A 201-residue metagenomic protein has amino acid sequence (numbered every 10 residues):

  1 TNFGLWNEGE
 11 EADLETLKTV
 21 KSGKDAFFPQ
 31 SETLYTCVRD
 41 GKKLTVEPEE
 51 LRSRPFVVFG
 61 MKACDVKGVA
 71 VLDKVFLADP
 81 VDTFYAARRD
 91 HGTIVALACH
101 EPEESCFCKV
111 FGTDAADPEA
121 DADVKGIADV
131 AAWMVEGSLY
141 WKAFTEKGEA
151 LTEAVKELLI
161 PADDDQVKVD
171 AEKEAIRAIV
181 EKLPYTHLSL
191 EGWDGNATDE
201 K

Functional and structural regions predicted by a protein language model:
T1-K201: Iron-sulfur-associated redox domains of electron-transfer enzymes in respiratory and anaerobic energy metabolism
